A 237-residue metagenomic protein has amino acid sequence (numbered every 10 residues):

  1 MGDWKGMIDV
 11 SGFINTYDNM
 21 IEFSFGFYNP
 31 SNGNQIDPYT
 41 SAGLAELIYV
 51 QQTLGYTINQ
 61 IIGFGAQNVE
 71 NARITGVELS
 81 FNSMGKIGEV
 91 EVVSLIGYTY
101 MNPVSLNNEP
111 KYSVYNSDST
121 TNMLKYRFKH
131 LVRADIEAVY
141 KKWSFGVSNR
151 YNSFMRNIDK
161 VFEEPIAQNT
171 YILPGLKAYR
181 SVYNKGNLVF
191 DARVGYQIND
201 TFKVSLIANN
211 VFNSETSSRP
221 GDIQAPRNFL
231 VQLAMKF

Functional and structural regions predicted by a protein language model:
D3, D18-N29, G63: Short acidic-glycine motifs
D3-K5, Q51: Solvent-exposed loop/turn elements at secondary-structure boundaries
W4, R73, V90, F128 (+3 more regions): Residue-level preference for beta-strand/loop junctions
G6, A138-W143, I198-D200, M235: Short glycine/proline-enriched coil/turn segments at helix->beta-strand junctions
D9, F13, I207-A208: A secondary-structure boundary/capping signal
F13-T16, P30-V161, K203: Gram-negative outer-membrane beta-barrel transporters
N19, Y28, Y151-G175, V182-F237: C-terminal beta-signal and adjacent terminal beta-strands/loops of Gram-negative outer-membrane beta-barrel proteins
G63-N68, S117-M123, L176-R180, D191 (+1 more regions): Extracellular loop and loop/strand-boundary signature of outer-membrane beta-barrel proteins
